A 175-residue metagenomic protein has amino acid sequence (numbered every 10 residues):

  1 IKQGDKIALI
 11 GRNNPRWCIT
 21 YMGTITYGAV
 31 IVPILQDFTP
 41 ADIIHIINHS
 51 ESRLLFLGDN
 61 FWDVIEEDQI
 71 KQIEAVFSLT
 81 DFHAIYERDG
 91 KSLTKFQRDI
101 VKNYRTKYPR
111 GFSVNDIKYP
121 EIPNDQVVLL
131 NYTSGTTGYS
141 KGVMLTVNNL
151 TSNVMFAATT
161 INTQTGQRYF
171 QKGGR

Functional and structural regions predicted by a protein language model:
I1-F38: Conserved AMP-binding/adenylate-forming
I7, T24, L55, V127 (+1 more regions): Conserved S/T- and glycine-rich ATP-binding loop of Class I adenylate-forming
T20, D42, L129: Conserved sugar-transfer catalytic core signal across GT-A, GT-B, and GT-C glycosyltransferases
T26-T106: Structural core segment of the AMP-binding/adenylate-forming
P40, N149-S152, A157-R175: Active-site phosphate/ATP/adenylate-binding loop shared across adenylate-forming ligases
F56, E121, M144: Short aromatic/basic micro-patch
Q97-Y132, Y139, Q164-R175: Conserved pre-ATP/AMP-binding loop-to-beta segment of ANL
V128-M155: Conserved AMP-binding A3 loop
